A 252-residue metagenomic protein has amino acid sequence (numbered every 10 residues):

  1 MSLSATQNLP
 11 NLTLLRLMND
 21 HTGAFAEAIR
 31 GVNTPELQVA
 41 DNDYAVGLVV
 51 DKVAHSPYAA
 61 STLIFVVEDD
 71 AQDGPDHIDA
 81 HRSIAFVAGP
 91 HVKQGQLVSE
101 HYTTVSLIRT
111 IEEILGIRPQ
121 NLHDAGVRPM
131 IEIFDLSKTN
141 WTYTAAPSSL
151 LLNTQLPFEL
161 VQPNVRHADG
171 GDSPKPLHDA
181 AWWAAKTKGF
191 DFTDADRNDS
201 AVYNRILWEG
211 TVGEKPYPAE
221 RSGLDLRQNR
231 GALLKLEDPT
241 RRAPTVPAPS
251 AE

Functional and structural regions predicted by a protein language model:
M1-E252: N-terminal pro-sequences and low-complexity stem/linker regions of secreted or lumenal proteins
